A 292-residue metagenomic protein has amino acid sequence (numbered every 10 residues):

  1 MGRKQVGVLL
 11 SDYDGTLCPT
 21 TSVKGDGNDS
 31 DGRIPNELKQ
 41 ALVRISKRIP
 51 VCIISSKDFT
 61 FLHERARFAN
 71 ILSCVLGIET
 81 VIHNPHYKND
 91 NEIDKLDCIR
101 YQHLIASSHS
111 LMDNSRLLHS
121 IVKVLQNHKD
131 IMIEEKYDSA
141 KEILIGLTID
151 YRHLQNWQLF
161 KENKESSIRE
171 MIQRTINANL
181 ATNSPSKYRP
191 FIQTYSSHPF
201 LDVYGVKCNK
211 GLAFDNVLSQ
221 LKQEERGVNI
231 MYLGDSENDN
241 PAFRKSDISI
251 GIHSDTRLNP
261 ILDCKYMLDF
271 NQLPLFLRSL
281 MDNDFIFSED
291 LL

Functional and structural regions predicted by a protein language model:
R3-N28, I53, F214, F243: Asp-based phosphoryl-transfer active-site loop
K4, Y204-L292: Mg2+-dependent phosphoryl-transfer enzymes with acidic/Ser/Thr/Gly-rich catalytic loops
V6, R48-I49, A69, L76 (+2 more regions): Short, well-ordered alpha-helix to beta-strand connector turns
S11, I54-K57, L233-D235: Short His-Asn-centered micro-motif
Y13-G15, P35, E237-N240: Catalytic phosphate/metal-binding cores of nucleic-acid and nucleotide-processing enzymes, i.e., regions that mediate
T21-I34, Q102-L111, Q155-S166: Short, flexible/disordered intra-domain loops and linkers
G32-K136: Active-site phosphate-binding/coordination module
S120-M231, E237-K245: Conserved acidic, metal-coordinating active-site core of Asp-based, Mg2+-dependent phosphoryl-transfer enzymes
